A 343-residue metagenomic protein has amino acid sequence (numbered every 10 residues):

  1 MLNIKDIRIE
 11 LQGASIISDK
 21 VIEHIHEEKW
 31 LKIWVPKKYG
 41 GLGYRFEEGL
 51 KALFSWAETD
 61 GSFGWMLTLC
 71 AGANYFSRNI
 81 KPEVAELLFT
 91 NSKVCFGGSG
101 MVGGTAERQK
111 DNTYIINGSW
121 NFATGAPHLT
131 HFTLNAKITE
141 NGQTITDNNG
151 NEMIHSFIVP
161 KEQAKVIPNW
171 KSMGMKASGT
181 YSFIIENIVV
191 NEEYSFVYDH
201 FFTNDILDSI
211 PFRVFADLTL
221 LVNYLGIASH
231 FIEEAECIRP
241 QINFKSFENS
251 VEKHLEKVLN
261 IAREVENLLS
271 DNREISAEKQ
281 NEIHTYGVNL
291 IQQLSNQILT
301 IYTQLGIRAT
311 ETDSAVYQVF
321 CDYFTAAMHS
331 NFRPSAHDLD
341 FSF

Functional and structural regions predicted by a protein language model:
K5-G13, L255-S295, L299-T310: C-terminal helix-coil-helix/basic helical segment that borders enzyme active sites and/or dimer interfaces and provides
I17-H128: Glycine-rich flavin
A52, I116-G118, I185, A228 (+1 more regions): Buried hydrophobic positions in well-ordered alpha/beta secondary-structure cores of metabolic enzymes
S119-K161: DPxDG-like acidic metal-binding loop motif
S156, P160-P168, M173-M175: Conserved catalytic core of two-metal-ion nucleotidyltransferases
S172-E256: Glycine-rich beta->alpha junctions and the first turn(s) of the following alpha-helix
G226, K245-L259, H284, V288-S295 (+1 more regions): Generic structural signal for well-ordered, non-transmembrane alpha-helical segments in soluble/cytosolic regions
L305-F343: Glycine-rich phosphate/cofactor-binding loops in nucleotide/flavin-utilizing enzymes
